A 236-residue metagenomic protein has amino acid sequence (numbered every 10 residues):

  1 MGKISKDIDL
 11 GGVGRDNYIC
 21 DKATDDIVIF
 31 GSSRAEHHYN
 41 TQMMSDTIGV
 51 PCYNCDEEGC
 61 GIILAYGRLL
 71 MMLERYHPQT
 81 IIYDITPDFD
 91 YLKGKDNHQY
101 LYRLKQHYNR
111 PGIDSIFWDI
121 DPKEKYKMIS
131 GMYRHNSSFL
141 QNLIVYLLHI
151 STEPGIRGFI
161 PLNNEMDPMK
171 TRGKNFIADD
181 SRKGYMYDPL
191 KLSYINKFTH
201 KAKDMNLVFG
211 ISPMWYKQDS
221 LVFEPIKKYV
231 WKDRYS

Functional and structural regions predicted by a protein language model:
M1-D25, Y76: N-terminal secretory targeting modules
G11-D16, G67-M71, K191-F198, L221-E224: Alpha-helical scaffolding within the catalytic cores of extracellular/periplasmic polymer-degrading hydrolases
T24-D25, V50-P51, H77-T80, K203-V208: Loop/turn elements at helix/coil->beta-strand transitions in domains of secreted/extracellular proteins
I27-V28, I48-P51, K174-S181: Acidic/histidine-rich, surface-exposed loop or edge segments in extracytoplasmic proteins
I29-F30, N54-E58, S181-D188, G210-M214: Second-shell loop/turn segments in exported
F30, R34-D119: Membrane-embedded segments
H98-M205: Secreted/periplasmic serine-hydrolase-like ester/acetyl group-modifying domain
L190, N196-T199, M205-S236: Extended hydrophobic/aromatic segments used for targeting, binding, or gating
